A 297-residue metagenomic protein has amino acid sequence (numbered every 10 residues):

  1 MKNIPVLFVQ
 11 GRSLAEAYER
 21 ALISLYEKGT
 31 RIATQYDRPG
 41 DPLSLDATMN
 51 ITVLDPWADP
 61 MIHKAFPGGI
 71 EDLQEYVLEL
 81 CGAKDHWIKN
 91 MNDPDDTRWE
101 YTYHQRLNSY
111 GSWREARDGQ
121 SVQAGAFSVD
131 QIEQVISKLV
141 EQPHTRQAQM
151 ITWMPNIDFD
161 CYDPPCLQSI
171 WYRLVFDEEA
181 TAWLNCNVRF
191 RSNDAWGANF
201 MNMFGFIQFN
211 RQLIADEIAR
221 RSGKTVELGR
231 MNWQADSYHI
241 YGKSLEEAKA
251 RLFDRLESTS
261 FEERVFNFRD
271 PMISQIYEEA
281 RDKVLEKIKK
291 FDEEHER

Functional and structural regions predicted by a protein language model:
M1-R297: Terminal, non-catalytic protein-protein interaction segments that mediate quaternary/complex assembly
